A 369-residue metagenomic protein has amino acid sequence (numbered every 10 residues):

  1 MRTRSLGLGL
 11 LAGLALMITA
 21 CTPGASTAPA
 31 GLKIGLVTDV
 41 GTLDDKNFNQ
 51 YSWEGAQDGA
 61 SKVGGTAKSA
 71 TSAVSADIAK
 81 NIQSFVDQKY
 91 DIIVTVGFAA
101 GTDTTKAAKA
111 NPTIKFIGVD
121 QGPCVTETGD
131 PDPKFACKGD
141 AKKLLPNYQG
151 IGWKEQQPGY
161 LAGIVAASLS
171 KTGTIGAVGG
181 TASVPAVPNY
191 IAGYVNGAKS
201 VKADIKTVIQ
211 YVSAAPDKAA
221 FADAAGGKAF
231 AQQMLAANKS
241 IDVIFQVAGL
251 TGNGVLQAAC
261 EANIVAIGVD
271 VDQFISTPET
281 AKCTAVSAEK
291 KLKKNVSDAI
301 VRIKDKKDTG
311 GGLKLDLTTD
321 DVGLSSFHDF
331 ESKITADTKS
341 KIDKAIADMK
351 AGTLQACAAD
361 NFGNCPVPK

Functional and structural regions predicted by a protein language model:
M1-A12: N-terminal export and membrane-targeting signals
M17-A20: C-terminal motif of bacterial Sec signal peptides marking the signal peptidase cleavage site
T22-G24: Bacterial signal peptide processing site
T27-K369: A residue-level marker of the well-folded mature domains of exported/periplasmic proteins
